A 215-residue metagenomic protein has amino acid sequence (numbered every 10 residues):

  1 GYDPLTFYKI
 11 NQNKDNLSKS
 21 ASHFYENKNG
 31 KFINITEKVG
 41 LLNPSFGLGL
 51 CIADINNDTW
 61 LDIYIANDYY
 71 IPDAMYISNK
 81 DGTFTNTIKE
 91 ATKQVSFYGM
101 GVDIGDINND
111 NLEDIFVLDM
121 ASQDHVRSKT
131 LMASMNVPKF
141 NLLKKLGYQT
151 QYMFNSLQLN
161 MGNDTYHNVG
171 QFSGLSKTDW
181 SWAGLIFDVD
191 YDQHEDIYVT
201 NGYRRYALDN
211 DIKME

Functional and structural regions predicted by a protein language model:
G1-E215: Acidic, glycine/proline-rich Ca2+-coordinating loop motifs
